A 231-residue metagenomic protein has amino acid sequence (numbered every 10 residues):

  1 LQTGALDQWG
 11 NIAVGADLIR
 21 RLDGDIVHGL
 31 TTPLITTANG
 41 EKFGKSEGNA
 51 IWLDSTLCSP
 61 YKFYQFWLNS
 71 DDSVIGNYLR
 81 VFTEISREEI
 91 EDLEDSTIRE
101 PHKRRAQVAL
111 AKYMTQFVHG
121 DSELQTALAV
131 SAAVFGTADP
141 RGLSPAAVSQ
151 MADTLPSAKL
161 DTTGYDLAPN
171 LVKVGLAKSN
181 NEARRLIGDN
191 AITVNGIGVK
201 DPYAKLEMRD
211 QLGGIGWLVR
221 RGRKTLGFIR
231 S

Functional and structural regions predicted by a protein language model:
L1-Q8, A16, D23-H28, E41: NTP-dependent nucleotidyl-transfer catalytic core
R21-S231: Conserved nucleotide- and phosphate/pyrophosphate-binding catalytic cores in adenylate/nucleotidyl-handling enzymes
